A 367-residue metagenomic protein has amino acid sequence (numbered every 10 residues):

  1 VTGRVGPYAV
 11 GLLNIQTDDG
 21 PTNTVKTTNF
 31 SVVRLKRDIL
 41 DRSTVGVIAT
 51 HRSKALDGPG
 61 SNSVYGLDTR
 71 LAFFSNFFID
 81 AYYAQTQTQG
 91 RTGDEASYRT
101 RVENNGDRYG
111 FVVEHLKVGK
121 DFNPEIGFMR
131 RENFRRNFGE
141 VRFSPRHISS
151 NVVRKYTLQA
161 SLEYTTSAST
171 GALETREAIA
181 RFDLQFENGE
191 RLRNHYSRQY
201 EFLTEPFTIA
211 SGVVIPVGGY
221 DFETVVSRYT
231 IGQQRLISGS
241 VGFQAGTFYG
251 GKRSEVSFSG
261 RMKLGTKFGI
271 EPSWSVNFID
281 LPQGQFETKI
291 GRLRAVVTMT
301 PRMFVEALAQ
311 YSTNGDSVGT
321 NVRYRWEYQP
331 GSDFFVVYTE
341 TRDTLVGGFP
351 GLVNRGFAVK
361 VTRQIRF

Functional and structural regions predicted by a protein language model:
V1, L35, T69, V141 (+1 more regions): A residue-level signal for conserved active-site and pocket-lining positions in enzyme catalytic cores
T2-G60: A conserved hydrophobic secondary-structure block that centers on an alpha-helix together with its immediately flanking
G6, F74, N105-D107: Short strand-coil-strand connectors
S31, S43-V47, S63-T69, F73 (+4 more regions): Extended, hydrophobic alpha-helical segments in both membrane/secreted and soluble proteins
Y82-F367: Exposed, low-structure sequence patches enriched in small/polar residues
